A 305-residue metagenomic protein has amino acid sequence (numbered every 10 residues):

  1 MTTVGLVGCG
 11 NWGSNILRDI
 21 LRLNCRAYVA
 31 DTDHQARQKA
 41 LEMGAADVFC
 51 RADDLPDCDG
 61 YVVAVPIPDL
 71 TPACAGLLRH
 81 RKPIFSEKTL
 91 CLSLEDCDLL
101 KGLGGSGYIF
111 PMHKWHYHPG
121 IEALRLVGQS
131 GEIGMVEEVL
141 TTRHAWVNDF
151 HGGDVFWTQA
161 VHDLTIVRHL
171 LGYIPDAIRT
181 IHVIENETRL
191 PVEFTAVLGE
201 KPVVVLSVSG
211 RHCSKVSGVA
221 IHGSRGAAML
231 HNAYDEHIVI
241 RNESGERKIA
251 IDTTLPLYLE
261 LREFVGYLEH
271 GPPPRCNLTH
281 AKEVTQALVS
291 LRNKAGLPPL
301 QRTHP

Functional and structural regions predicted by a protein language model:
M1-M43: N-terminal Rossmann-like dinucleotide-binding module
Q35, L230, I249-R262, C276: Active-site loop of classical SDR/Rossmann-like NAD(P)-dependent oxidoreductases, centered on the catalytic Tyr-X3-Lys
A45-C58: Short acidic low-complexity segments
G60-I67, T71-H113: Beta-strand-loop-alpha-helix segment that lines the small-molecule cofactor/substrate pocket of alpha/beta enzymes
G60-V65, G266-P305: C-terminal helix-rich "cap/oligomerization" subdomain common to oxidoreductases
C91-V147: A contiguous active-site-proximal alpha/beta segment in oxidoreductase catalytic domains
M112-G120, W146-P175, E260, H280-A281: Mid-domain beta-loop-alpha active-site segment that forms a flexible, acidic cofactor/metal-binding surface
T158-Y234, L261-P272: Contiguous beta-strand/loop segments that form the cofactor/metal-binding neighborhood of enzyme cores
